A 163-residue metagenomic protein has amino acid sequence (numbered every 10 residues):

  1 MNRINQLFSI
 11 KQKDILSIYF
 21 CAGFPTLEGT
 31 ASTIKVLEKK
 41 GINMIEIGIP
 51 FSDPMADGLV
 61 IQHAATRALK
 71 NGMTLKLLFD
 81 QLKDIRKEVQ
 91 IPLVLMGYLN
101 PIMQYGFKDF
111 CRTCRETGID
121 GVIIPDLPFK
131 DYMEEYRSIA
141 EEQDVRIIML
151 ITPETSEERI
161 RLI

Functional and structural regions predicted by a protein language model:
M1-I10, S52-I61, K70-I85, I102-K108 (+2 more regions): Active-site-adjacent beta->alpha loops and helix N-cap segments on the catalytic face of soluble alpha/beta enzymes
R3-F24, G58-L59, A64, I85-M96: N-terminal small/glycine-rich loop or linker at the start of catalytic domains across soluble metabolic enzymes
L16-T30, V94-G106, I148-T155: Active-site mouth loops of central-metabolism enzymes
S17, N43-E46, I123, M149: Conserved beta-strand positions in the central sheet of alpha/beta enzyme cores
I18, L37, I45-G48, C114 (+1 more regions): Conserved, mostly hydrophobic/aromatic
L27-E38, F110, T155-L162: Catalytic cores of alpha/beta
K39-I42, I119: A structural motif
L95-L127: Glycine/proline-rich, positively charged, aromatic-decorated active-site loop/lid region on the catalytic face
